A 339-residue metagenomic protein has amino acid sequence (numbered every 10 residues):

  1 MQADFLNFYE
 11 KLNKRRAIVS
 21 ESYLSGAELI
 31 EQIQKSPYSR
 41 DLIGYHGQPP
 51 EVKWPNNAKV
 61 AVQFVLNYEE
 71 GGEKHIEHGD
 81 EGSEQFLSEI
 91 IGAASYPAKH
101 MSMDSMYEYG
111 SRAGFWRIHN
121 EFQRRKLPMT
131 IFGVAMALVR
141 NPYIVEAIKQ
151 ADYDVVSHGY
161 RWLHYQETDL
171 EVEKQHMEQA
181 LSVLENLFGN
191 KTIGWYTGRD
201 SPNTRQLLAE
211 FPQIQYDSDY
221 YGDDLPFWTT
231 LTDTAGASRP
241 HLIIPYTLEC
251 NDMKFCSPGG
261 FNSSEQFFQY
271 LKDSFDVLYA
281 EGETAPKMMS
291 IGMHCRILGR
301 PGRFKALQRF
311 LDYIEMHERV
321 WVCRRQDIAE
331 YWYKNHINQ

Functional and structural regions predicted by a protein language model:
D4-L242, F268-I291, I297-Q339: Catalytic alpha-helical scaffold of carbohydrate-active enzymes acting on polysaccharides/glycoconjugates
G222-L225, T247, S257: Pocket-lining segment of extracytoplasmic ligand-binding domains
A235-F255: A structural motif
E249-N251, M293-R296: Active-site clefts of carbohydrate-active enzymes
C250-Y270: Binuclear metal-dependent hydrolase catalytic cores centered on His/Asp/Glu-rich metal-binding motifs
